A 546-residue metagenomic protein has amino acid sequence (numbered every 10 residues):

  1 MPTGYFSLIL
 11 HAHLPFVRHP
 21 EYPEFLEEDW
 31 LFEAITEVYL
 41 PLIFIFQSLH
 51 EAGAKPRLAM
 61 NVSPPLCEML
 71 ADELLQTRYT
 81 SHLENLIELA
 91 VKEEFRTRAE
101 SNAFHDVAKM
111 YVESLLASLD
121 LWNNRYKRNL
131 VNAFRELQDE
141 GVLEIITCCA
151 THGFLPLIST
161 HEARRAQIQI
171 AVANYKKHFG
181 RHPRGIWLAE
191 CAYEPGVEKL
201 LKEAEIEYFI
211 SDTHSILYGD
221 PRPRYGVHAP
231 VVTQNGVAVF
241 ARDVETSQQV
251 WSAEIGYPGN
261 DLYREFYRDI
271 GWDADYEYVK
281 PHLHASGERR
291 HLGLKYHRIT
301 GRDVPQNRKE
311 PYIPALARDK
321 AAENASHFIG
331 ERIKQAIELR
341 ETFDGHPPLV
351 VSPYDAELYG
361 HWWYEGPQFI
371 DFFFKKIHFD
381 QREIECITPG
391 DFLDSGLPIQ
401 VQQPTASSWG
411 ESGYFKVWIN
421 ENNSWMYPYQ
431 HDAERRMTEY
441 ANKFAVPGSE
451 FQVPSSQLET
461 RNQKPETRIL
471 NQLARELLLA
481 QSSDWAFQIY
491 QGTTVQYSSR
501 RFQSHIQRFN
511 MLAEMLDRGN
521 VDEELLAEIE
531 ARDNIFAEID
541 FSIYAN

Functional and structural regions predicted by a protein language model:
P2, Q47-K55, N129-I146, R165 (+2 more regions): Acidic (Asp/Glu)-rich catalytic clusters
P2-R57, V62-D106, P221-G448, K464-N546: Active-site and substrate-binding clefts of carbohydrate-active enzymes
N61-L66, C149, G185-E194, H214 (+1 more regions): Short, solvent-exposed turn/loop segments enriched in Gly/Ser/Thr/Pro and often Arg
T147-I170: Glycine-rich phosphate-binding "P-loop"
R164-L188, E331-D344, P348-V351: CE4/NodB-like, metal-dependent polysaccharide N-deacetylase domain that modifies extracellular/periplasmic N-acetylated
P183-Y193, D355-Y359, T494: Conserved short loop/turn motifs at secondary-structure junctions
A192, V197-I206: Hydrophobic, small-residue-rich alpha-helical packing segments that form membrane-like cores
G448-Q463: Intrinsically disordered, low-complexity repeat regions of secreted/extracellular protein precursors
